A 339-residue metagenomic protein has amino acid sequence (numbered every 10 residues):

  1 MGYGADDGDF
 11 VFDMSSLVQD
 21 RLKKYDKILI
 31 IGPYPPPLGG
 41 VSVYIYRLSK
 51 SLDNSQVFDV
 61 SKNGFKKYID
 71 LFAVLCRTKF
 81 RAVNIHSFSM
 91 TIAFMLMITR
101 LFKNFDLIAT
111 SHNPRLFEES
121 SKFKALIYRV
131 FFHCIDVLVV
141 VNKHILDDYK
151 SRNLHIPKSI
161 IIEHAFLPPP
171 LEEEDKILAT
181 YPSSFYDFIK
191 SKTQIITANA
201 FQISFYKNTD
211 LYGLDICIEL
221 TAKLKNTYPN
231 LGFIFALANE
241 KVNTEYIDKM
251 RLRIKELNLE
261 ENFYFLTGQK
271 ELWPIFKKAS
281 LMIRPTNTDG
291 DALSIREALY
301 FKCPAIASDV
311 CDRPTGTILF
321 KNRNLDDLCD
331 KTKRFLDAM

Functional and structural regions predicted by a protein language model:
A73-I92, I108: Short N-terminal targeting/anchoring amphipathic segment
M90-T91, F105-K122, C134-V137, H144: A short, histidine- and acid-enriched strand-loop-helix "catalytic/donor-clamping" loop that lines the nucleotide-sugar
I135-S159, F166-K176: A short, active-site helix/loop in glycosyltransferases that binds the activated sugar's phosphate group
S184-Y212, I218-T221: Conserved donor-binding/catalytic core segment of Leloir-type glycosyltransferases
L237, I247-T267: Nucleotide-activated donor-binding/catalytic signature segment of Leloir-type glycosyltransferases, i.e., the conserved
K277-G290: Acidic donor-binding loop of glycosyltransferase active sites
K302-A307: Short hydrophobic beta-strand element within catalytic cores of glycosyltransferases and related nucleotide-activated
D309-R334: Change "using UDP/GDP/dTDP sugars" to "using nucleotide sugars
